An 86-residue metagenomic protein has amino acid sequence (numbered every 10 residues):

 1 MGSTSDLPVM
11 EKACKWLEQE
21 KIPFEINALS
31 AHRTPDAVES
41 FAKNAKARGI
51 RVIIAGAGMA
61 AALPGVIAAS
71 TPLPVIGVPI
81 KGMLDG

Functional and structural regions predicted by a protein language model:
M1, A57, V78-K81: Short beta->alpha connector loops at strand-helix junctions that form conserved, small/polar/Pro-enriched
M1-R33: Glycine-rich phosphate/diphosphate-binding loop of Rossmann-like nucleotide-binding domains
D6-E11, T34-A37, A57-V66, D85-G86: Short glycine/serine/threonine-rich phosphate/pyrophosphate-binding segments that cradle anionic phosphate groups
F24-E25, I50-I53, L73-G77: Structural motif
F24-R48: N-terminal beta-loop-helix "entrance" segment that forms/cooperates in small-molecule cofactor or anionic ligand
F41-A61: Short, structured active-site "lid" loops
K46, G65-P74: Alpha-helix C-terminal capping segments
S70-G86: Short, acidic/small-residue loops that bind anionic groups at enzyme active sites
